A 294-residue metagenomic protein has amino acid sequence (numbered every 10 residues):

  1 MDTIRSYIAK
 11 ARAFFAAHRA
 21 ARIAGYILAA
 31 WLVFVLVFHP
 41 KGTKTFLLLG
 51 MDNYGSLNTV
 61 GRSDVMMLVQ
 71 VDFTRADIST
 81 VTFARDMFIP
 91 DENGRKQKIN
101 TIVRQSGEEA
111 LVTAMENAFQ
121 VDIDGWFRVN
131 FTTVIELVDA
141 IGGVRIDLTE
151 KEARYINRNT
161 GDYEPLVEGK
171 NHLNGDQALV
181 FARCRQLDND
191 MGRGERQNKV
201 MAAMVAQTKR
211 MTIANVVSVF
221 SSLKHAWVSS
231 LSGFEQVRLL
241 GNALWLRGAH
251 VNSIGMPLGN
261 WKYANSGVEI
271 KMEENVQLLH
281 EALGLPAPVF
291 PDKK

Functional and structural regions predicted by a protein language model:
D2-K294: Non-catalytic, solvent-exposed segments at the cell envelope interface
